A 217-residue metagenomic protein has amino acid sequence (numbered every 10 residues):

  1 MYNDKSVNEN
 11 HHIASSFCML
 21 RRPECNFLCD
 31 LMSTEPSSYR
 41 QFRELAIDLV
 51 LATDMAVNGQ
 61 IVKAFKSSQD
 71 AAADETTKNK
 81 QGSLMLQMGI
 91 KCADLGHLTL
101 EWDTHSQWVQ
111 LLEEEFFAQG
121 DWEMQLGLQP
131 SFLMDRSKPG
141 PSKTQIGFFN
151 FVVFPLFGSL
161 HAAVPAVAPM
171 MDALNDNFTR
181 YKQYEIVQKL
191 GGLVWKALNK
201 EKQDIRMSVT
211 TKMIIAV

Functional and structural regions predicted by a protein language model:
M1-V217: Divalent metal-dependent phosphate-bond-processing catalytic cores, especially two-metal-ion Mg2+/Mn2+ enzymes that act
